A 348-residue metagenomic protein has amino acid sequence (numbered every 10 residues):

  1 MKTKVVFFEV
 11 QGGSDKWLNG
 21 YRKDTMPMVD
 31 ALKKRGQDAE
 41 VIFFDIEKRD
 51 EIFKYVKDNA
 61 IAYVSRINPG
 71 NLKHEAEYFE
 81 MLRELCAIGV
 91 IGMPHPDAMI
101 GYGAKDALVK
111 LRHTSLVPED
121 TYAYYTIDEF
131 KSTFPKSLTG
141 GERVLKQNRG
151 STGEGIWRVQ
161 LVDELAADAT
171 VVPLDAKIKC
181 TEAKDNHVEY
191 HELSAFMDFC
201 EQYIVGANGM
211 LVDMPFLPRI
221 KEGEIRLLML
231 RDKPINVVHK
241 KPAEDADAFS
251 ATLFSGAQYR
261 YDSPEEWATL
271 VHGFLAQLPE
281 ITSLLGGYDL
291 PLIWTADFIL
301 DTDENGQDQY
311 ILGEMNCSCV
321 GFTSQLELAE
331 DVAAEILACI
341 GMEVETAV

Functional and structural regions predicted by a protein language model:
M1-F7: Extreme N-terminal starter segment of soluble prokaryotic enzymes
G12-T133: Conserved N-proximal alpha/beta basic substrate-recognition cap immediately N-terminal to, or forming the N-lobe
A62-R66, V144, V212: Structural motif
K110-D168: Hydrophobic alpha-helical segments and helix pairs
V144, L228, D297-D301: Conserved protein-kinase catalytic-loop segment immediately C-terminal to the catalytic Asp of the HRD motif
N148, P215-P218, G287-D289: Short Gly/Pro-enriched turn/cap motifs at secondary-structure boundaries
E154, R158-S283: Phosphate-binding site of ATP-dependent enzymes
K221, K233, K240-F249, L253-S255 (+1 more regions): ATP-dependent carboxylate activation and anion-phosphoryl transfer catalytic cores that bind Mg-ATP to form
